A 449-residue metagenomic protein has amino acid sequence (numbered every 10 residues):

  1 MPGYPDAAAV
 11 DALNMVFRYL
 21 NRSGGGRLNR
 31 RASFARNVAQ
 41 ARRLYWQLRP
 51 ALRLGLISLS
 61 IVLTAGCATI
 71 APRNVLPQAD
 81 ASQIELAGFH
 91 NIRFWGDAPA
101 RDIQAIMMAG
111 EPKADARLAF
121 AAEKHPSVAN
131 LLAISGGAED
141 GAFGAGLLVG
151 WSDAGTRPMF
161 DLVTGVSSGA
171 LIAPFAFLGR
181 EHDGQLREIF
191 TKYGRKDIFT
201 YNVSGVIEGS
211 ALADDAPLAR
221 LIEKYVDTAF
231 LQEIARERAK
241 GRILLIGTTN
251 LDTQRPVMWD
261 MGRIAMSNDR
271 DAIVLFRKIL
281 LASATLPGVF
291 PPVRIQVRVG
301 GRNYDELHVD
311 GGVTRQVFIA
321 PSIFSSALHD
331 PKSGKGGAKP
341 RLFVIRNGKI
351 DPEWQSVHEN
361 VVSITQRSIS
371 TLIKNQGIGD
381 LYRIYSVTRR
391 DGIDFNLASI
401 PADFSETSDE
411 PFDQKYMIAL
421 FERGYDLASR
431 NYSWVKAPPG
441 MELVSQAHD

Functional and structural regions predicted by a protein language model:
P2-A8: Extreme N-terminal basic, low-complexity initiation segments that serve as generic localization/processing leaders
G3, G24-G26, G55: Residue-identity detector for glycine
F34-G55: Bacterial N-terminal signal peptides that target proteins for export
G55-A65: Bacterial N-terminal signal peptides
A68-L162, F177-D449: Patatin-like phospholipase
G165, G169: Gly/Ala-rich beta-loop-alpha elbow adjacent to hydrolase catalytic centers
